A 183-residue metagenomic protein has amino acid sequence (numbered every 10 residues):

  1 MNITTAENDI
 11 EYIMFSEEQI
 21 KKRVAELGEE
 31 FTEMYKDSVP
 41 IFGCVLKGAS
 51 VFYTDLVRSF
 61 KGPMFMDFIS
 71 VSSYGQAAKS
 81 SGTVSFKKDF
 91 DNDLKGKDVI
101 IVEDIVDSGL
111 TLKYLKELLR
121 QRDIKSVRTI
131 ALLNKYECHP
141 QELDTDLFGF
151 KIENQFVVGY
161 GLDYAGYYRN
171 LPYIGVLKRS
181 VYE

Functional and structural regions predicted by a protein language model:
M1-E183: PRPP-associated nucleotide enzymes
